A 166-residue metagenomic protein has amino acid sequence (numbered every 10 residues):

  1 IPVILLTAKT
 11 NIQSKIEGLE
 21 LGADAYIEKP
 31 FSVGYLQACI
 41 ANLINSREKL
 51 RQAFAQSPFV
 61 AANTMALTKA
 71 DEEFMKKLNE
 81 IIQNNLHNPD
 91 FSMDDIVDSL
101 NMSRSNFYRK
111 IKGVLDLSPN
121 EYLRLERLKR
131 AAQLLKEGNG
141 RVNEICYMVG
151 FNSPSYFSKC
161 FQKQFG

Functional and structural regions predicted by a protein language model:
T10-A25: Alpha4 helix (beta4-alpha4-beta5 surface) of REC/receiver domains from two-component response regulators
I27-K29: A Lys-centered signature of the CheY-like receiver
F31-I40, Q52: C-terminal output helix
G34, D94, S105, R141-E144 (+1 more regions): Residues within helix-turn-helix
A41-S57: The C-terminal output helix
N106-F107, I111, Y156-F157, F161: Short hydrophobic/aromatic patch on the recognition helix
G113-N152: Terminal helix-turn-helix DNA-binding modules in bacterial transcription factors
